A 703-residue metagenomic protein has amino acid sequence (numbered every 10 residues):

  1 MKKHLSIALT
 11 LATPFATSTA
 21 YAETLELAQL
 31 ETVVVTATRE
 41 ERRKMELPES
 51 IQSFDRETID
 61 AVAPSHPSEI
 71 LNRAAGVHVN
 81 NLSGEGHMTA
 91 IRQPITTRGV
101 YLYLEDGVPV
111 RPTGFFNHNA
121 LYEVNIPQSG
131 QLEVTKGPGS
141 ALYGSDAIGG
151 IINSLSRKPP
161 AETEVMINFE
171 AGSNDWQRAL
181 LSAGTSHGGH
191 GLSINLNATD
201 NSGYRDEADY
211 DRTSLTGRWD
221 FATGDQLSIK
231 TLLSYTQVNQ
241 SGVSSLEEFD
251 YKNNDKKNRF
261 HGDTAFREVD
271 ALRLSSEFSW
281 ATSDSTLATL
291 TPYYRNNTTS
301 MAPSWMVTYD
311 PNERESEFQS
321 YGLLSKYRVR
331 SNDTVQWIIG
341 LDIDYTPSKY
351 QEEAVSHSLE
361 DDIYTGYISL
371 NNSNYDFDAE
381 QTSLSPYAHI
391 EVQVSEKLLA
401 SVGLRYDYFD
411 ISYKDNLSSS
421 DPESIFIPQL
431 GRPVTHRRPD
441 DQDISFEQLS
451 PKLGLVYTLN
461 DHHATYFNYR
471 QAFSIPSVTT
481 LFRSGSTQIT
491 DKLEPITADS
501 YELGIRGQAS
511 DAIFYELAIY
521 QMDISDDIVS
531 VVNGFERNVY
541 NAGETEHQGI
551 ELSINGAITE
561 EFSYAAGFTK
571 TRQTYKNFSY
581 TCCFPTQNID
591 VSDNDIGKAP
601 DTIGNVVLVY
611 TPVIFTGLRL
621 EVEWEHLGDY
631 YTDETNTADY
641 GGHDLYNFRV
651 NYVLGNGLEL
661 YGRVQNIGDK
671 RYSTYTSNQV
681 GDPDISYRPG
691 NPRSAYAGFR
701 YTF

Functional and structural regions predicted by a protein language model:
S68-V108: Extracytoplasmic beta-strand/coil segments of soluble accessory domains associated with Gram-negative outer-membrane
V108-K136, L155-R157, K492: Short acidic/polar hinge/loop motifs at secondary-structure boundaries that mediate gating or recognition
E164-M166, A171-D200, R205-V243, A265-L287 (+3 more regions): Transmembrane beta-barrel wall of Gram-negative outer-membrane proteins
L181-T185, G189, E277-A281, S285-P303 (+4 more regions): Membrane-embedded beta-barrel scaffold of Gram-negative outer-membrane proteins
A222, Q226-T236, V269-E423, T458 (+4 more regions): Face-selective signature of the C-terminal outer-membrane beta-barrel domain
V329-I338, D342-D344, F377-D523, T559 (+3 more regions): Structural signature of Gram-negative outer-membrane beta-barrels, strongest in the C-terminal barrel of TonB-dependent
R330-T334, Q393-A400, Y408, F514-D523 (+3 more regions): Gram-negative outer-membrane beta-barrel transporters
Y564, E625-D633, N651-F703: C-terminal beta-signal and adjacent terminal beta-strands/loops of Gram-negative outer-membrane beta-barrel proteins
